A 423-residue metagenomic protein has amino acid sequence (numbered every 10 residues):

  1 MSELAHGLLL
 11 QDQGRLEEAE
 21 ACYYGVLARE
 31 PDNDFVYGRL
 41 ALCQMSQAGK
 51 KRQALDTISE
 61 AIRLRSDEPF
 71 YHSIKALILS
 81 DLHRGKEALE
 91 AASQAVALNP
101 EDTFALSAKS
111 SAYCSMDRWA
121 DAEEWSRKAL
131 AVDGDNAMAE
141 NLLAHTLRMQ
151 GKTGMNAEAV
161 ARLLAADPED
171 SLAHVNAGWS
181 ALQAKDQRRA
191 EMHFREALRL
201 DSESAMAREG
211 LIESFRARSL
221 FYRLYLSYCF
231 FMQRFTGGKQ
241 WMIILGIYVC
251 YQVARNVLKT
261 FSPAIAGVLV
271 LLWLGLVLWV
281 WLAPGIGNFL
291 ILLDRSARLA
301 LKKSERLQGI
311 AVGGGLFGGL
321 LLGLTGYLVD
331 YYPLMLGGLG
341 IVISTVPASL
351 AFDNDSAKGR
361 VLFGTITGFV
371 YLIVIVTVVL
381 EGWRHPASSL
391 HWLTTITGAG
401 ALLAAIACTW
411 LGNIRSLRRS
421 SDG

Functional and structural regions predicted by a protein language model:
M1, D34-F35, P69-F70, T103-F104 (+3 more regions): Helix-start (N-cap) detector for alpha-helical repeat units in TPR-like alpha-solenoids, especially tetratricopeptide
A5, R39-L40, I74, A108 (+3 more regions): Canonical tetratricopeptide repeat
D12-G25, Q44-E60, D81-Q94, M116-K128 (+3 more regions): Structural signature of tandem alpha-helical TPR/SEL1-like repeats, specifically the intra-repeat loop/turn
P31, S66, P100, G134 (+3 more regions): Short coil turns that delineate tetratricopeptide repeat
L182-T236: TPR/TPR-like (Sel1-like) alpha-helical repeat modules
C229-L322: Core alpha-helical transmembrane segments of integral membrane proteins
A300-G423: Generic detector of multi-pass transmembrane helix bundles and their immediately adjacent loops in polytopic membrane
